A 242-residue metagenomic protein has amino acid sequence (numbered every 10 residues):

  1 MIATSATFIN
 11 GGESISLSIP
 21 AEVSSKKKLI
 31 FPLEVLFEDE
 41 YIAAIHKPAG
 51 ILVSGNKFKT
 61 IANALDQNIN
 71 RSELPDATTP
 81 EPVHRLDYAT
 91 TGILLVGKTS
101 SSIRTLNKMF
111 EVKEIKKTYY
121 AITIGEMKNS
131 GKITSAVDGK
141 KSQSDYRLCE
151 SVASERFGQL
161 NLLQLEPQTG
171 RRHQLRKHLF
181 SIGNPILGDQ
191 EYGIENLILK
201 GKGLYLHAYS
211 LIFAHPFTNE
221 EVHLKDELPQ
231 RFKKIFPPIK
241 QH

Functional and structural regions predicted by a protein language model:
M1-Q143, E227, R231-I239: RNA pseudouridine synthases
T4-F8, Q164, G203: Short, surface-exposed secondary-structure edge patches
N10, L36-F37, D87, R147-E150 (+3 more regions): Well-ordered beta-strand positions
G11, T169, F217-T218: Residue-level recognition of short loop/turn positions
L106, N161, R171-L179: Short beta-strand segments enriched for Tyr within beta-sheet-rich domains, predominantly fibronectin type III
I124, E166, A214-P216: A generic structural motif
R147-L160, H178-H242: Pseudouridine synthases involved in rRNA/tRNA modification
